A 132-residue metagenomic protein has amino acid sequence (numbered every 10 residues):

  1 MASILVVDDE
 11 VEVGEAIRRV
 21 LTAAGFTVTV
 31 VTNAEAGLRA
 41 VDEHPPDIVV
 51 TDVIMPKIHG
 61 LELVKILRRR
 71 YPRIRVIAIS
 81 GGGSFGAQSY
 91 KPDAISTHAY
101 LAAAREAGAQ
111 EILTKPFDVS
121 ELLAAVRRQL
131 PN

Functional and structural regions predicted by a protein language model:
V7-D8, V31, V49: Conserved sequence signature across two-component system core domains
V11-T29: Two-component/phosphorelay signaling modules centered on CheY-like receiver
T32-A36, H59-E62: Acidic catalytic/metal-coordinating carboxylates
H44-V50: Active-site beta3 strand of CheY-like receiver
D52, S80: Active-site residues of response regulator receiver
M55: Receiver (REC) domain active-site loop signature in two-component systems and cognate sites in sensor histidine kinases
L61-R73: Short amphipathic alpha-helix used as the core "switch/output" element in two-component signaling
E62, G83-L113, S120, A124: Alpha4 helix (beta4-alpha4-beta5 surface) of REC/receiver domains from two-component response regulators
